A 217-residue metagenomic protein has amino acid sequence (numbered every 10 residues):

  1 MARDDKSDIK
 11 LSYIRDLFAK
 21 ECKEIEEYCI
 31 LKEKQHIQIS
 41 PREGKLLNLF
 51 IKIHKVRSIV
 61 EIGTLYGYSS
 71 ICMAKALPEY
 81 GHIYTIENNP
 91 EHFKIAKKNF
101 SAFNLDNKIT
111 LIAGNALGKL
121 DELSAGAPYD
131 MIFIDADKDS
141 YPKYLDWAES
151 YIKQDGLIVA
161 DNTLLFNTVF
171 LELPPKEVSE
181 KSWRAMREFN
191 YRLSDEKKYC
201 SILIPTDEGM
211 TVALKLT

Functional and structural regions predicted by a protein language model:
M1-M131, K138-V159, T163-T217: A short alpha-helical cap/connector motif
